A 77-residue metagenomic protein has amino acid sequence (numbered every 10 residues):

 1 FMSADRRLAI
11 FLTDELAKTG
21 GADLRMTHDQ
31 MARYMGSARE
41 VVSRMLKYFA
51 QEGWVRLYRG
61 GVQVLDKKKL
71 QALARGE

Functional and structural regions predicted by a protein language model:
A4, T13-E77: Phosphate-/nucleic-acid-contacting segments
